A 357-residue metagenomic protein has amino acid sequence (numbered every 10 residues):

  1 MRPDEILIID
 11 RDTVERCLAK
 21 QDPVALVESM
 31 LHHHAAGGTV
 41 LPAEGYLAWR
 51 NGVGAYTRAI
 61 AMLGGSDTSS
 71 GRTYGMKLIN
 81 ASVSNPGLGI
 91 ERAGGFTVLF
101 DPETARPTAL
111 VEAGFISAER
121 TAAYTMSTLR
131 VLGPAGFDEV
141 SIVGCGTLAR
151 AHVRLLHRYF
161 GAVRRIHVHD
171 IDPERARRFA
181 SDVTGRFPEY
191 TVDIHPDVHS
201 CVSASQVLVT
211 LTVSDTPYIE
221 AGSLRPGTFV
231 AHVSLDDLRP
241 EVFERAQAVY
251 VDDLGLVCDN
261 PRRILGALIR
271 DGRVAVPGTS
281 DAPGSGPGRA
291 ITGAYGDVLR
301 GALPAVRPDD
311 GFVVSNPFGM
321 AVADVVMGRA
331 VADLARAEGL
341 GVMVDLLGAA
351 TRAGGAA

Functional and structural regions predicted by a protein language model:
M1-A118, M126, G133-G136, G293 (+5 more regions): N-terminal ligand-binding/catalytic initiation module
T13-E15, F243-G354: Adenosine-phosphate binding glycine-rich loop
L132-E139, A162, R225-P226: Short helix-loop-beta connector
C145-G146: Glycine-rich Rossmann-fold phosphate-binding loop(s) that bind the pyrophosphate of adenine dinucleotide cofactors
A149-R150: N-terminal Rossmann-fold NAD(P) dinucleotide-binding loop
V153, H157: Gly/Ala-rich phosphate-binding loop of Rossmann-like dinucleotide-binding domains, activating on the conserved
Y159-R186: NAD(P)-binding Rossmann-fold cofactor-contacting core
P188-G278: Rossmann-like adenosine-cofactor binding region
